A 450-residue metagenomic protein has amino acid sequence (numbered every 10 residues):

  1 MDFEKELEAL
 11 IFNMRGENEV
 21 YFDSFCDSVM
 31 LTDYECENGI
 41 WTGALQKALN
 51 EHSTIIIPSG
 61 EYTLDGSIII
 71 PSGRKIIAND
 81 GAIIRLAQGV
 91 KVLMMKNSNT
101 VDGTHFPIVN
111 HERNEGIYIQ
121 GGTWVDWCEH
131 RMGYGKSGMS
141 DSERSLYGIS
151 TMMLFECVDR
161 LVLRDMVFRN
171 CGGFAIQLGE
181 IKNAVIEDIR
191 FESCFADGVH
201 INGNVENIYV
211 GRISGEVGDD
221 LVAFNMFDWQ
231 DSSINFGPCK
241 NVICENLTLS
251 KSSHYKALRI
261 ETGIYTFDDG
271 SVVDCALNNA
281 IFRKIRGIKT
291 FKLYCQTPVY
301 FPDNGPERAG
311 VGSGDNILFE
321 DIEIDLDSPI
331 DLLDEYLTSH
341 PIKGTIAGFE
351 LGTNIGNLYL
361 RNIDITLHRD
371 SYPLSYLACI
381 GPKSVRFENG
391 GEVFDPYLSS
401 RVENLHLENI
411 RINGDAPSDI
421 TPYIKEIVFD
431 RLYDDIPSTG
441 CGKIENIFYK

Functional and structural regions predicted by a protein language model:
M1-K450: Extracellular/periplasmic carbohydrate-active domains that bind, remodel, or depolymerize complex polysaccharides
